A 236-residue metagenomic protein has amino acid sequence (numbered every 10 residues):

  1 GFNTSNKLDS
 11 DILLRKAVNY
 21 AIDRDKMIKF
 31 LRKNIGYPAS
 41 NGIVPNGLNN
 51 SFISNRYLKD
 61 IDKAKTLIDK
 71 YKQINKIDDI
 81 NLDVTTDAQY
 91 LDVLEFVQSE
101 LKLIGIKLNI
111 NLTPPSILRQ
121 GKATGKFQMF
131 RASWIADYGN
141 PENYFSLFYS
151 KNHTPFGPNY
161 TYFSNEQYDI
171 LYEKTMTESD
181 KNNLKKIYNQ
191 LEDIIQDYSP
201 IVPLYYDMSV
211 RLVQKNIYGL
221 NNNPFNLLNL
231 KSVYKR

Functional and structural regions predicted by a protein language model:
G1, K26-L31, S116-S150, I195: Pocket-flanking alpha-helical
G1-N6, A88-L91, P158: Well-structured core secondary-structure elements of compact alpha/beta domains
S5-L48, V93, I195-P200: Periplasmic-binding protein-like
I12, P38-Y71, Y90-D92: Structural transition elements
L13-K16, I28, N50, K107-L118 (+1 more regions): Extracytoplasmic/peripheral linker and loop segments enriched in polar/acidic and small residues with frequent Thr/Pro
K70-D137, S209: Ligand/substrate-recognition segments at binding pockets and active sites
R211-R236: Long beta-strand-rich cores associated with HINT superfamily self-processing modules
